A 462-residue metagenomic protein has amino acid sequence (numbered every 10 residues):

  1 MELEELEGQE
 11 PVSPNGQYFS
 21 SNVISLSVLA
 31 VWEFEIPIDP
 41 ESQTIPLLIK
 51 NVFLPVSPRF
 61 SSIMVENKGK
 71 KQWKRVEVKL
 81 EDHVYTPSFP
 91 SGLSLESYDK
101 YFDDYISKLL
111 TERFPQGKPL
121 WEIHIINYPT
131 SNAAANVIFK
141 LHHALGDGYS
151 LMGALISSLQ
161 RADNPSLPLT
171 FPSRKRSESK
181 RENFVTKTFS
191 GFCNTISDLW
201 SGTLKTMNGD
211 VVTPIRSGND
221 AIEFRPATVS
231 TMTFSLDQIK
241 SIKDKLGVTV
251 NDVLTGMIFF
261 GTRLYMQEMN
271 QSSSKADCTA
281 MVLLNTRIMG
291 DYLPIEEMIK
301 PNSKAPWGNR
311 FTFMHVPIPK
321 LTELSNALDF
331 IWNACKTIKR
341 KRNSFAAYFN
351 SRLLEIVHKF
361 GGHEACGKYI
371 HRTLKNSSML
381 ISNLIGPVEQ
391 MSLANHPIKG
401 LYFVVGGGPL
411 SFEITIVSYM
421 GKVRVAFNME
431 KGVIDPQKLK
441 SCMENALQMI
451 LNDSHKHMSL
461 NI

Functional and structural regions predicted by a protein language model:
E5-Q9, L29-E41, I49-L54, S62-L410 (+3 more regions): Soluble acyl-CoA-dependent acyltransferase catalytic core bearing the H(X)4D motif
P14-F19: Intrinsically disordered, low-complexity linker and terminal regions at domain boundaries
S20, I24, S42-Q43: Conserved two-metal-ion catalytic palm core of "right-hand" nucleic acid polymerases, unifying RNA-dependent RNA
P58: N-terminal entrance/gating region of PLP-dependent enzymes' catalytic architecture
